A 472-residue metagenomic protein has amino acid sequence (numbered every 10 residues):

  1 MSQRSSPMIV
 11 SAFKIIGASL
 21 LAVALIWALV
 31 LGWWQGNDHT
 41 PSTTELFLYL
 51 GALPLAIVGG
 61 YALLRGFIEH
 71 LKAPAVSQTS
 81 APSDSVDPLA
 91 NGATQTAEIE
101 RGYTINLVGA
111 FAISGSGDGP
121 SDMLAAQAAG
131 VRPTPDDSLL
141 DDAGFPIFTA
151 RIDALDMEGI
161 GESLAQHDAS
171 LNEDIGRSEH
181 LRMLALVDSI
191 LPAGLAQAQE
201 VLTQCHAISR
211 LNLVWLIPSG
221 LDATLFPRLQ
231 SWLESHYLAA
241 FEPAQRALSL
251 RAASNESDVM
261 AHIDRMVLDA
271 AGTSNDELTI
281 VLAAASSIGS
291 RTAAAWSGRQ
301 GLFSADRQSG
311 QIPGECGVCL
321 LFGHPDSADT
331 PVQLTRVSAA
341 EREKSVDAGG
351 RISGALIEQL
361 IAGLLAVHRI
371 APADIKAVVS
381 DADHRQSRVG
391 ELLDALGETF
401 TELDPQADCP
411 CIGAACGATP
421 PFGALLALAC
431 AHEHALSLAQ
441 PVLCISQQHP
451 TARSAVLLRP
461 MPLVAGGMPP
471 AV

Functional and structural regions predicted by a protein language model:
M1-N275, A285, G298-V472: Conserved "HGTGT" condensation-loop signature of ketosynthase/thiolase-family condensing enzymes that catalyze
S290-A295: A short secondary-structure junction signal
